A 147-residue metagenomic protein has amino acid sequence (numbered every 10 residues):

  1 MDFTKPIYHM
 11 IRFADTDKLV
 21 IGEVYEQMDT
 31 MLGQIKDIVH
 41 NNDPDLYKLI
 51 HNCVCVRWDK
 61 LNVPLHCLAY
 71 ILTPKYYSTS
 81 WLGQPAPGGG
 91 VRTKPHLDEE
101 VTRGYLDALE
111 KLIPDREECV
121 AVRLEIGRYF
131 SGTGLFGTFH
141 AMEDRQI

Functional and structural regions predicted by a protein language model:
M1-I147: Short alpha-helical patches at protein termini and domain edges that function as localization/binding signals
